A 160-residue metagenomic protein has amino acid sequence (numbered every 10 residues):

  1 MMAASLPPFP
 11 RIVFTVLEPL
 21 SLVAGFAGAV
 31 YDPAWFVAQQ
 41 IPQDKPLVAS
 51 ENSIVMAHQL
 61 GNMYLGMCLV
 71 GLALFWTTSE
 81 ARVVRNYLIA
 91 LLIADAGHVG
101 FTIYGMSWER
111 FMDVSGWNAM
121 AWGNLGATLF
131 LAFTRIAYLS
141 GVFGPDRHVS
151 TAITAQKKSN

Functional and structural regions predicted by a protein language model:
M1-A24: Cytosolic juxtamembrane helix and N-cap/initiation of the first transmembrane helix
M1-S5, F9, G144-N160: Transit-peptide-like, low-complexity N-terminal presequences and other terminal intrinsically disordered regions
P19-A49: Hydrophobic transmembrane helix segments
N52-F75, A90-A96, G100: Core segments of alpha-helical transmembrane spans in multipass integral membrane proteins
T77-A94, Q156-N160: Cytoplasmic juxtamembrane regions at transmembrane-helix boundaries
H98-M112: Transmembrane alpha-helical segments of integral membrane proteins
S115-L131: Individual transmembrane alpha-helices with interfacial aromatic-anchor signatures
L129-V149: Membrane-water interface at the C-terminal end of transmembrane alpha helices
